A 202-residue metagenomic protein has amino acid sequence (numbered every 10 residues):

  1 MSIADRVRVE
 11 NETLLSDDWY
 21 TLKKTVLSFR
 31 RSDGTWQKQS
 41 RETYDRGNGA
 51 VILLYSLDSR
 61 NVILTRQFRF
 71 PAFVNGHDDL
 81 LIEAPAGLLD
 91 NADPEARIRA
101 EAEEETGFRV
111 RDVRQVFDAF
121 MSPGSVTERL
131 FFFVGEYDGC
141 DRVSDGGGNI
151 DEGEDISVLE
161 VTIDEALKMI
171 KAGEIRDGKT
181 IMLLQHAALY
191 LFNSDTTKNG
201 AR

Functional and structural regions predicted by a protein language model:
S2-V7, N11, R66, D78-I82 (+3 more regions): Nudix hydrolase/Nudix homology domain
L14-D18, F73-N75, F120-F131: Acidic pyrophosphate-coordinating catalytic loop
L15-S59, F73: Acidic, metal-coordinating catalytic segment for phosphate/diphosphate chemistry, firing primarily on the Nudix
L22-K24, L64, F132-V134, V158-E160: Conserved hydrophobic/aromatic beta-strand scaffold that supports enzyme active sites
V26-S32, P123-S144: Active-site-adjacent beta-strand/loop module that shapes the phosphate/pyrophosphate-binding cleft
R30-R31, S56-D58, F68, E136-C140 (+1 more regions): Short loop segments at secondary-structure junctions
R41-Y44, L53, N61-A100, R142-E152 (+1 more regions): Conserved Nudix-box catalytic region and its N-terminal flanking loop in Nudix hydrolases and closely related
N91-A96, E105, R109-D112: Beta-rich strand-turn-strand
